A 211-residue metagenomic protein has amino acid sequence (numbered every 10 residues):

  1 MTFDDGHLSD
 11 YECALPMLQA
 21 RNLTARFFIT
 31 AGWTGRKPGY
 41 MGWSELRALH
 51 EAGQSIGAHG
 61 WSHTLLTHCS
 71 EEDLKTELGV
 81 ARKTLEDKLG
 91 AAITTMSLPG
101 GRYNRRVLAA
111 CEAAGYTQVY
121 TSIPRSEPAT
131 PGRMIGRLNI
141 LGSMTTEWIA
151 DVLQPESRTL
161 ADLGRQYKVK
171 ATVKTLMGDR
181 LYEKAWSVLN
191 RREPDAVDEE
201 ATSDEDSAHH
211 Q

Functional and structural regions predicted by a protein language model:
M1-A52: Active-site beta->alpha N-cap acidic-glycine motif
M1-T2, H7-Y11, H68-T95, G100-Q211: C-terminal active-site subregion of NodB/CE4 polysaccharide deacetylases
R21-A25, A52-I56, E112-V119: Glycine-enriched alpha-helix->loop->beta-strand junction motifs that scaffold or abut catalytic
L23, T64-L66, E86: Conserved SAM-binding loop
I29-T30, I56, V107: Hydrophobic aliphatic residue packing
G32-R36, L65, R102: Short histidine/acidic/glycine/proline-rich micro-motifs that form metal- and phosphate-coordinating active-site loops
I56-A58, S70: Short, surface-exposed acidic-centric catalytic microdomains
H59, H63: Histidine-centered divalent metal-coordination motifs
